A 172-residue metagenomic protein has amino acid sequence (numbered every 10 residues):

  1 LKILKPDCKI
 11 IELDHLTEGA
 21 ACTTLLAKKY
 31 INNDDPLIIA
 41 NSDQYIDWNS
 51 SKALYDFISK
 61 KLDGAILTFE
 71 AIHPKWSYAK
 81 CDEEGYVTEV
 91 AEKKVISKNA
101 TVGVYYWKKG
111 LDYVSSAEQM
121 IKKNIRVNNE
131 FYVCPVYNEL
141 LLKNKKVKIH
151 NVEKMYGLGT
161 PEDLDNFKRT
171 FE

Functional and structural regions predicted by a protein language model:
L1-C81: Conserved beta-loop-beta/alpha segment of the NTase-like Rossmann-fold superfamily that binds/positions NTPs
K5, D35, F57, A91-V95 (+1 more regions): A generic structural signal for ordered alpha-helices
D7-K9, Y86, K146-K148: Conserved beta-strand segments of alpha/beta enzyme cores
K9-I11, T88, Y156: Structural signal for short hydrophobic segments within the conserved structured cores of catalytic domains across
H15, E92-V95, K154: Residues that form or immediately flank small-molecule/cofactor binding pockets and catalytic motifs
N33, A100-E172: Conserved alpha/beta core of the MobA/IspD/sugar-nucleotide pyrophosphorylase nucleotidyltransferase superfamily
D47-N124: Conserved core of the sugar-phosphate nucleotidyltransferase
